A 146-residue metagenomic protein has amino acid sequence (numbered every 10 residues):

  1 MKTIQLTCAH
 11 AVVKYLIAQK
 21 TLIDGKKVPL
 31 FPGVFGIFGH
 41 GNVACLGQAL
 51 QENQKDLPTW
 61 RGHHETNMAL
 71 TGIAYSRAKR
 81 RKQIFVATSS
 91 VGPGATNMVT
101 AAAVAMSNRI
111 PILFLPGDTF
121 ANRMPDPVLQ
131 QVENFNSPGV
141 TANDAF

Functional and structural regions predicted by a protein language model:
K2-F146: N-terminal alpha/beta PP-like core and its mobile active-site loop of ThDP/TPP-dependent enzymes
